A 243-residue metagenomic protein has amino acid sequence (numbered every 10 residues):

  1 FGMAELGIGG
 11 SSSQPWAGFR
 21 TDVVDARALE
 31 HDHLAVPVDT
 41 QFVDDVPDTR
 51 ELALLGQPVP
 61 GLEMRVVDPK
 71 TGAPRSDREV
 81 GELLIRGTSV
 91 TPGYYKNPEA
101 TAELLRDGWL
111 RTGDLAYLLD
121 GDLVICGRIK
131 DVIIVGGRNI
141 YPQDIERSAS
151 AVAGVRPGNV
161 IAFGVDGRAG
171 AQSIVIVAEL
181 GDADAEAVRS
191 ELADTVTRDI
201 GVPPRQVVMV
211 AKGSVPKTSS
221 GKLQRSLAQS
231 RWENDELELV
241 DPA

Functional and structural regions predicted by a protein language model:
F1-E63, R75-G81, V90-P92, R106-D107: Conserved ATP-binding loop and adjacent catalytic segment of the adenylate-forming AMP-binding
G2-E5, L115, V165-A169, M209-V215: A glycine-rich phosphate-binding loop feature that marks nucleotide/adenosyl-phosphate handling sites
S11-G18, E99-A100, L223-R225: Short secondary-structure boundary/capping segments
D48, L52-P142: Conserved ATP-binding/catalytic segment of the ANL
L62, G81, Q172-I174, S219: Change "...and in nucleic-acid phosphodiester-cleaving endonucleases..." to "...and in nucleic-acid processing enzymes
G87, P92-G93, E103, L115-I200: AMP-binding/adenylate-forming catalytic core of the ANL superfamily
D131, S230-W232: A short acidic/small-residue loop/turn micro-motif
N159, Q172, R198-L223, E236-P242: AMP-binding/adenylate-forming catalytic domain of the ANL superfamily
